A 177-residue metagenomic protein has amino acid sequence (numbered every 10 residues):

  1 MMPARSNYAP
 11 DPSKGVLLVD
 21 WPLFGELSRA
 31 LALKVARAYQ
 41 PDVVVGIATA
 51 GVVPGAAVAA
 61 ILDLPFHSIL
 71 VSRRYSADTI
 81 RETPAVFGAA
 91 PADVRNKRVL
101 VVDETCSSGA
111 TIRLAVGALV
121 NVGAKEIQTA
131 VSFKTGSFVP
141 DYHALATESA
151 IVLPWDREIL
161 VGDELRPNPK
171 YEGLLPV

Functional and structural regions predicted by a protein language model:
M1-P41: Active-site-facing substrate-recognition patch
M2-D11, I69, G117-V177: PRPP-dependent phosphoribosyltransferase catalytic core
M2-L18, A89-C106, E148, P176-V177: Mobile, glycine- and charge-enriched loop segments and immediately flanking short secondary-structure elements within
G25-A77: Conserved PRPP/pyrophosphate-binding segment of the phosphoribosyltransferase/PRPP-pathway fold
R29, A60-L100, S108-G117: Short, glycine/charge-rich flexible loops or terminal/linker lids adjacent to PRPP-binding catalytic cores
R37-Q40, D93-R95, G123: Glycine-rich phosphate-binding loop signature in dinucleotide/nucleotide-binding domains
V43, H67, L100, Q128-A130: A structural signal for isolated positions on well-ordered beta-strands in alpha/beta enzyme cores
